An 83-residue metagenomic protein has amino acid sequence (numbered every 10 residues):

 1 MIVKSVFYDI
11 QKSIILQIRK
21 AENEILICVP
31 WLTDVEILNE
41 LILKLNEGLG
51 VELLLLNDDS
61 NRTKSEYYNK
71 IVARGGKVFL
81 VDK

Functional and structural regions predicted by a protein language model:
M1-R19, C28, L32-K83: HKD-type phospholipase D/PLD-like phosphodiesterase module
E22: A short acidic, Gly/Pro-enriched loop at the edge of an enzyme's catalytic core that lines a small-molecule cofactor
